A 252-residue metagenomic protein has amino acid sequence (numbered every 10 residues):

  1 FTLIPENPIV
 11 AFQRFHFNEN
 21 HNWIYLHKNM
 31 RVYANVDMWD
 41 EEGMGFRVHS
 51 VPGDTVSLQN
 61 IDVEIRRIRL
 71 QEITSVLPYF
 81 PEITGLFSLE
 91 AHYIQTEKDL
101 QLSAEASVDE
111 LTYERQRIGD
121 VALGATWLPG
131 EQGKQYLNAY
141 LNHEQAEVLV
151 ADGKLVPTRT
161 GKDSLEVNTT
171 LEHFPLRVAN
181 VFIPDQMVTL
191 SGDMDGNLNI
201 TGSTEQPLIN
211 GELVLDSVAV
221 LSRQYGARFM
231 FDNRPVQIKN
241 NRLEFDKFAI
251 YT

Functional and structural regions predicted by a protein language model:
F1-N199, E205-T252: Interface amphipathic segments
